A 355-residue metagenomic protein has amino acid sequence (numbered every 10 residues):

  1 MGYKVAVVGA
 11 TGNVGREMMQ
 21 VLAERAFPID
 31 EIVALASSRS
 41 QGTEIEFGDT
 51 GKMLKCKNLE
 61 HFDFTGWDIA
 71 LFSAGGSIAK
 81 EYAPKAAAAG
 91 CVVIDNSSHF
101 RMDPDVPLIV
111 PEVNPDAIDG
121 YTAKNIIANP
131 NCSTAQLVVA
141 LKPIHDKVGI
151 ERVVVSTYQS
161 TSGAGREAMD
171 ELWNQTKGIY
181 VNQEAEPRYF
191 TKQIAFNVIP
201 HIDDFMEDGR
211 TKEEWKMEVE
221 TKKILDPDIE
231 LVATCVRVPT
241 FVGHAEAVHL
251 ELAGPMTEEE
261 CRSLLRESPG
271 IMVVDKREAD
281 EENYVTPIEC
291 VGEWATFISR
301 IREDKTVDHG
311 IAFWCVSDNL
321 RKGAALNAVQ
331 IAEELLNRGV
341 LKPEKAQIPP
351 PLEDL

Functional and structural regions predicted by a protein language model:
M1-I194, E230, S263, G292 (+4 more regions): N-terminal Rossmann-like NAD(P) cofactor-binding subdomain of oxidoreductases, focused on the glycine-rich
M19, E218-K222, R262, R266: Generic solvent-exposed, charged/amphipathic alpha-helical segments that serve as macromolecular interface scaffolds
S38-S40, C132-S133, T157-A164, V198-F205 (+2 more regions): Glycine-rich beta-alpha junction loops
Y121-A128, N197-D208, F313-C315: Helix-loop-beta segment of a Rossmann-like dinucleotide-binding subdomain
N125-Q136, G209-E218, G323-N327: A glycine-rich, Thr/Ser-enriched phosphate-binding loop motif common to dinucleotide/cofactor-binding enzymes
E171, K192-P200, F241-A245, L250: Active-site-proximal catalytic alpha-helix in oxidoreductases
A195-F241: Oxyanion-binding "anion nests"
I229-L355: C-terminal active-site/capping subdomain that shapes the small-molecule cofactor and substrate pocket of enzyme
